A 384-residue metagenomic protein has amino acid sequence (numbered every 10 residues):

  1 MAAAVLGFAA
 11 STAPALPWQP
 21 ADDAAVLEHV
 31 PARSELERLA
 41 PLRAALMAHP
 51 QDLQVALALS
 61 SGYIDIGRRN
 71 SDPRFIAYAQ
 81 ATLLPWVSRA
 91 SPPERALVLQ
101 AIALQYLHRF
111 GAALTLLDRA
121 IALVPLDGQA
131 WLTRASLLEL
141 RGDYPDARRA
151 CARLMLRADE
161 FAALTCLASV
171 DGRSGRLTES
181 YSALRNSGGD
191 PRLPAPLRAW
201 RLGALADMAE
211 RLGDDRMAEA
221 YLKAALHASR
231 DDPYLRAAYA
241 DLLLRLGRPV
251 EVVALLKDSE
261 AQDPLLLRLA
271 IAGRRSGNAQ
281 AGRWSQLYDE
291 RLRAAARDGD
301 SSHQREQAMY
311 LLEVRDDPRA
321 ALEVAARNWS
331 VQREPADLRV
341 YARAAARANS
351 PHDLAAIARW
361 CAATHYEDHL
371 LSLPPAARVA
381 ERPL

Functional and structural regions predicted by a protein language model:
G7-R95, V379-R382: N-terminal leader/linker segments that initiate helical-solenoid repeat arrays
A45, P85-W86, R119-A120, R153-L154 (+5 more regions): Canonical positions in the second alpha-helix
P50, S91, P125, A158-D159 (+6 more regions): Short coil turns that delineate tetratricopeptide repeat
A58, L99, T133, C166-L167 (+5 more regions): Canonical tetratricopeptide repeat
Y63, N70, L104, L138 (+6 more regions): Residue at a conserved register position within TPR or TPR-like alpha-solenoid repeats
R74, H108, G142, G175 (+5 more regions): Residue-level detector of the short coil/turn that links helix A to helix B within each tetratricopeptide repeat
